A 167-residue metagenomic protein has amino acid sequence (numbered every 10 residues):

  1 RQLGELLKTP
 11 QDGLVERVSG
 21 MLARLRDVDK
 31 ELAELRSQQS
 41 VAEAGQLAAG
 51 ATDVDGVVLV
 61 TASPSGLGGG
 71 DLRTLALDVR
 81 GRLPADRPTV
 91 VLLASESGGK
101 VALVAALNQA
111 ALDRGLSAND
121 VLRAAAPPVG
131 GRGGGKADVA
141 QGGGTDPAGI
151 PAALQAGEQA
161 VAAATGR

Functional and structural regions predicted by a protein language model:
R1-R167: Terminal appendage regions of diverse proteins
